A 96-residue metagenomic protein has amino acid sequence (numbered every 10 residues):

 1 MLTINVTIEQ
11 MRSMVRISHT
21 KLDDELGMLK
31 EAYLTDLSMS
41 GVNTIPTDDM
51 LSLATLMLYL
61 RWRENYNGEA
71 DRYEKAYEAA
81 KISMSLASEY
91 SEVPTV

Functional and structural regions predicted by a protein language model:
M1-I4, D24-M28: Short, functional N-terminal and low-complexity linear motifs
M1-V15: Short, intrinsically disordered N-terminal pre-domain segments
E9, L37, E74-A76: Short, functionally important structural connectors and interaction interfaces within domains
R12-L22, L34, S38-I45: Structural recognition of short helix-loop-helix hairpins that underlie histone-fold modules
M14, T20-L22, L29, T47-V96: Short loop/turn elements at secondary-structure junctions
